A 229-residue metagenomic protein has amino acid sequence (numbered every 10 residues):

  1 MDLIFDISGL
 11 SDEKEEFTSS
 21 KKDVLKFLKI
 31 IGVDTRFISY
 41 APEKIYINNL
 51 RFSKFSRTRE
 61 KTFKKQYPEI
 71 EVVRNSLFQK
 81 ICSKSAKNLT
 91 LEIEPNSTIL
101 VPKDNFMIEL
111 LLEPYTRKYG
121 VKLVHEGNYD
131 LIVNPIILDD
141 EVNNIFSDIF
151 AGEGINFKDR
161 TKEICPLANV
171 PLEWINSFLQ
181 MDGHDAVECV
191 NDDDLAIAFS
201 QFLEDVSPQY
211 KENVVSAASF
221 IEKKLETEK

Functional and structural regions predicted by a protein language model:
M1-K122: RNA-binding accessory domains that recognize and position tRNA/RNA substrates
D2-L10, T35, V170-S219: Mid-to-C-terminal catalytic subdomains of enzymes that bind/position adenosyl phosphate moieties or nucleic-acid
E13, N134-P135, L203: Generic alpha-helical structural element
F27, K84-S85, I149, F178 (+2 more regions): Residues that form generic nucleotide/phosphate-binding pockets
S39, S97, G127, C189-V190: Short loop/turn and capping residues at structural boundaries
F52, D104-N105, L138-D139, A168 (+1 more regions): Short beta->alpha junction loops/turns
E109-W174, K223-K229: Active-site adenylate/phosphate-handling loop in enzymes that bind or generate adenylated species
